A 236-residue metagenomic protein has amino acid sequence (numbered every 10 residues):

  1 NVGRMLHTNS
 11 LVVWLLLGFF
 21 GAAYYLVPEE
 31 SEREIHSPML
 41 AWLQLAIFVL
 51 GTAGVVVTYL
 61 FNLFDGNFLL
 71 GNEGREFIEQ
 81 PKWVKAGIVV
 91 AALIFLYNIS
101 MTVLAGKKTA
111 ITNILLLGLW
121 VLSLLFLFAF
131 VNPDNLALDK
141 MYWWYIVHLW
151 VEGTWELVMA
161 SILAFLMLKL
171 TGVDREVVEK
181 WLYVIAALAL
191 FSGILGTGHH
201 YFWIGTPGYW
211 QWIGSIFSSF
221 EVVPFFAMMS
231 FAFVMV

Functional and structural regions predicted by a protein language model:
V2-V103, F130-D134, G193-F217: Membrane-interface helix-loop-helix modules in multi-pass inner-membrane proteins
W14-P28, T154-L170: Membrane-interfacial alpha-helical segments at the cytosolic side of multi-pass membrane proteins
Y24-E30, S100-L104, L166-T171, A232-V236: C-terminal ends of transmembrane helices
E32-V49, K108-L119, G172-L188: Membrane-interfacial loop-to-transmembrane alpha-helix junctions, especially the N-terminal start
L45-T52, G118-L122, L149, G153 (+2 more regions): Alpha-helical transmembrane spans of integral membrane proteins, capturing the lipid-embedded, hydrophobic core of TM
I88, S123-A129, L149-A160, S218-V222: Hydrophobic, membrane-embedded alpha-helices of multi-pass small-molecule transporters
A110-F128, W144-I146: Aromatic- and glycine-enriched pocket-lining scaffold segments that form the walls of small-molecule binding clefts
W143, V147, A160-V236: Membrane-embedded translocation segments of transport machinery
